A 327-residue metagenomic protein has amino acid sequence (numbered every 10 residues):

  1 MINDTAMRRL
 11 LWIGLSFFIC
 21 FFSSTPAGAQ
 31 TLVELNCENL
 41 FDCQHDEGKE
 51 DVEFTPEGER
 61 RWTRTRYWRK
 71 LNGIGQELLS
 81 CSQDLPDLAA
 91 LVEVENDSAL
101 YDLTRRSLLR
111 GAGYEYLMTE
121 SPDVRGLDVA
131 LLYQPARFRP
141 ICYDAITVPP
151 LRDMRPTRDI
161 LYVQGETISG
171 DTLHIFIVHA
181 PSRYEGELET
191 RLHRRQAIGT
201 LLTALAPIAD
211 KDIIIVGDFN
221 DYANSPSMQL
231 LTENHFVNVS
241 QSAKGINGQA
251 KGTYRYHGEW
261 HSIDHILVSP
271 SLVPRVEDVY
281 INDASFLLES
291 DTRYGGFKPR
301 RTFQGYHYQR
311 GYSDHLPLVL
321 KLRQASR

Functional and structural regions predicted by a protein language model:
I2-G14: Bacterial N-terminal signal peptides that target proteins for export
W12-S23: Bacterial N-terminal signal peptides
T25-G111, L117, S121-L127, Y294 (+1 more regions): N-terminal, active-site-proximal structural segment of metallo-dependent hydrolase catalytic domains
T31, T203-I213, D221-R327: Metal-dependent phosphoester-hydrolase catalytic domains
L35-C37, Y67, I74-L100, L132 (+5 more regions): Active-site beta-strand/loop signature of hydrolases that rely on acidic residues for catalysis
C37, L88, V94-L173, A180: Structured beta-strand-rich core segments of catalytic domains in phosphoester-bond hydrolases
G58-T65, L85-L91, M118-T119, P149-L151 (+4 more regions): Second-shell loop/turn segments in exported
L161-K244: Extracytoplasmic, non-cytosolic globular domains
